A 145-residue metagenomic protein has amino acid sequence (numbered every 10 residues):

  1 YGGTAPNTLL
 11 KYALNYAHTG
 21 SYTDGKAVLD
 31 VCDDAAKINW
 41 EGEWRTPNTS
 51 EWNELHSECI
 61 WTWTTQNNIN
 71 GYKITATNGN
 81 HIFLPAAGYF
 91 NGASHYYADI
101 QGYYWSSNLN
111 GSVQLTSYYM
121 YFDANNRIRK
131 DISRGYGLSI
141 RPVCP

Functional and structural regions predicted by a protein language model:
Y1-P145: Conserved positions within compact, well-structured domain cores
